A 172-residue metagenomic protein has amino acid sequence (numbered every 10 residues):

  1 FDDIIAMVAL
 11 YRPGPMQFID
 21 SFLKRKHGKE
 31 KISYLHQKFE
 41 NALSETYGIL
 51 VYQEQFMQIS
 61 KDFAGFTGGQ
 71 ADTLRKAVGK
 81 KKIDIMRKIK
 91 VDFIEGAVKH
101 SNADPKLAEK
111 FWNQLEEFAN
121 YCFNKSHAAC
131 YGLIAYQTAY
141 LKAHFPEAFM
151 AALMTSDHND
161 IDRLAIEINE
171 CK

Functional and structural regions predicted by a protein language model:
F1-K172: Noncatalytic, beta-rich nucleic-acid-contacting surfaces in large DNA/RNA-processing enzymes
